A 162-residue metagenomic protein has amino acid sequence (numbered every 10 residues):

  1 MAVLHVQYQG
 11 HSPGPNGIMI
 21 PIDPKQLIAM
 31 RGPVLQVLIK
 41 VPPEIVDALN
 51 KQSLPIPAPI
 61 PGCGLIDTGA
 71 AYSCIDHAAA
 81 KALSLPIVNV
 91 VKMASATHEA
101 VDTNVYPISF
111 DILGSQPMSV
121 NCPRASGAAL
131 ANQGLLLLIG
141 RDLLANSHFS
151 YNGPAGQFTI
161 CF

Functional and structural regions predicted by a protein language model:
M1-F162: Pepsin/retropepsin-fold aspartyl endopeptidases
